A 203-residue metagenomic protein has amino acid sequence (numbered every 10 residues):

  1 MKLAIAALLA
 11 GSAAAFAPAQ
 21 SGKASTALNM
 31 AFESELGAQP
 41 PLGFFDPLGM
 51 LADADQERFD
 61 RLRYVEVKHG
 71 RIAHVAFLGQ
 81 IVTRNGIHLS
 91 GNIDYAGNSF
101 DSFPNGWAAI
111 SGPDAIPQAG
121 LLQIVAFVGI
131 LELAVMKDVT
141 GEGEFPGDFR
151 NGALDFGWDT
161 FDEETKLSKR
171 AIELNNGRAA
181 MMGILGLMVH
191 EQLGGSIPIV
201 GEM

Functional and structural regions predicted by a protein language model:
L3, G11, F16-M203: Alpha-helical transmembrane segments and their helix-helix packing motifs
